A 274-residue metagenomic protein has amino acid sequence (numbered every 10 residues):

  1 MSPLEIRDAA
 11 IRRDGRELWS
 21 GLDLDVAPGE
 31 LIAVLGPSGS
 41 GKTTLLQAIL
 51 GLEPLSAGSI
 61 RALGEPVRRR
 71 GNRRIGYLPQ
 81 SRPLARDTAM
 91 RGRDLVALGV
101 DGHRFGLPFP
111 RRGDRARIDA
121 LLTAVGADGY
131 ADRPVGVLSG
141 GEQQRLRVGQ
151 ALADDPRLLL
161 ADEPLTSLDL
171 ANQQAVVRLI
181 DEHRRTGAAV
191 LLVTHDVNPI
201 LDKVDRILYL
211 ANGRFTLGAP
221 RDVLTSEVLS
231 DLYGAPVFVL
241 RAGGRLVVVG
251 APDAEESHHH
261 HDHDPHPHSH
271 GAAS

Functional and structural regions predicted by a protein language model:
L4, L18-G21: Conserved structural motif at the start of ABC-family nucleotide-binding domains
L50: Helix-to-loop junction immediately C-terminal to a conserved catalytic motif
G58-R73: Conserved ABC transporter NBD signature motif
R111-Y130: Conserved ABC ATPase "signature" region
P134-L138, E142: Conserved ABC ATPase signature
L159-E163: Catalytic Walker B motif of ABC-type/P-loop ATPase nucleotide-binding domains
S226, D231-S274: ABC ATPase nucleotide-binding domains
